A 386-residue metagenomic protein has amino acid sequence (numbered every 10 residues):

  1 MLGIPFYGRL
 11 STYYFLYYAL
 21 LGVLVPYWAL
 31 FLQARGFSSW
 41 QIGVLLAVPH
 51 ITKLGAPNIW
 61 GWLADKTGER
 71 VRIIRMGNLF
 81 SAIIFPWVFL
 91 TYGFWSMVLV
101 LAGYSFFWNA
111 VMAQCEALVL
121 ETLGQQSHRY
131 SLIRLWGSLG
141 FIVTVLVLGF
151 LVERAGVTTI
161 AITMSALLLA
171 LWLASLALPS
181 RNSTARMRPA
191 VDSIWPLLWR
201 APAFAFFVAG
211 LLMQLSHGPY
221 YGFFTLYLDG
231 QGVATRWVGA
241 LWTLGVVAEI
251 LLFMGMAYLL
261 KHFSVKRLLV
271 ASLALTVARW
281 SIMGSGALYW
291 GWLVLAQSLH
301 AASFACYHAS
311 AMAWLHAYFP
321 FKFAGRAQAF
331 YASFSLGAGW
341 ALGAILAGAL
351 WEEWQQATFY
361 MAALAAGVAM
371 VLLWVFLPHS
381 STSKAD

Functional and structural regions predicted by a protein language model:
M1-I4, L178-G210: Juxtamembrane intracellular "pre-TM" segments in multi-pass secondary transporters
L2-H50, A203-L241: Helix-loop boundary and gating motifs at the non-cytosolic
F15, I84-V88, F94-M112, L211 (+1 more regions): Hydrophobic core of transmembrane alpha-helices in multi-pass small-molecule transporters, especially MFS/SLC-type
H50-N58, F141-I142, V246-M254, G337-A341: Residue-level signature of mid-helix packing/kink "hotspots" within the transmembrane helices of 12-pass Major
G55-E69, V152-E153, L251-V265, W351: Helix-to-loop junctions at the C-terminal end of transmembrane segments in multipass secondary transporters
R72-P86, R267-I282: Structural signature of the two symmetry-related core transmembrane helices
L101-W136: Cytoplasmic helix-loop-helix junction between adjacent transmembrane helices in 12-TM secondary transporters
T159-L176, A357-F376: Symmetry-related core transmembrane helices of the 12-TM Major Facilitator Superfamily/SLC fold
